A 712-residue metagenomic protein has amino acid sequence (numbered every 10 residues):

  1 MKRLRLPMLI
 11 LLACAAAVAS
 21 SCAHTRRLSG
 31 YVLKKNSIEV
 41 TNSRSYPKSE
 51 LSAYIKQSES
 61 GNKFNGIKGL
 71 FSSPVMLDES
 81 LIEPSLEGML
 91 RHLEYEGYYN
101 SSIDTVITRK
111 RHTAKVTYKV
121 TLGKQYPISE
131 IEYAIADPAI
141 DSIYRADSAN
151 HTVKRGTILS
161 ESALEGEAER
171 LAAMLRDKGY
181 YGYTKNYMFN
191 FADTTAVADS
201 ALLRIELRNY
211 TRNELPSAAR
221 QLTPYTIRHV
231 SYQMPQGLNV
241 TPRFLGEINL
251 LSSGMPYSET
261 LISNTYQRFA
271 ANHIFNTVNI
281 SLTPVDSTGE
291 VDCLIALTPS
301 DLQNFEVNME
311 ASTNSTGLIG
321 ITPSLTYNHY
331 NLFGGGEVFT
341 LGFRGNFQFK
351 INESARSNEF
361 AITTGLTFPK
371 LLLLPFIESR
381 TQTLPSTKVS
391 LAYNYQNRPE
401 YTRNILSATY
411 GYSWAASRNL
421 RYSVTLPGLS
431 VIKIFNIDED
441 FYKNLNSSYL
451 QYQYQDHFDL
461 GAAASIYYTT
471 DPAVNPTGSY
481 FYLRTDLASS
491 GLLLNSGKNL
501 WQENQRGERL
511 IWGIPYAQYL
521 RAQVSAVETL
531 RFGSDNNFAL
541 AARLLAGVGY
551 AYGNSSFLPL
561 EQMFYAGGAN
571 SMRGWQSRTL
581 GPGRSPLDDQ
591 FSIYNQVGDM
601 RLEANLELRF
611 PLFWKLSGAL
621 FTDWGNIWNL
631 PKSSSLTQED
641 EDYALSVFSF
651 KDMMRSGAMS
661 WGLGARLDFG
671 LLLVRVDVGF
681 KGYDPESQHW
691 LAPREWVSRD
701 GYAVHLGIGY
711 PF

Functional and structural regions predicted by a protein language model:
M1-S37, L544, Y710-F712: Bacterial Sec-dependent N-terminal signal peptides
K2-R5, Y482, L510, R521 (+5 more regions): In a subset of proteins, long, contiguous C-terminal domains/tails are tracked
C22-N272, T277-T283, E290, F376 (+1 more regions): Interaction-mediating elements
N42, V120-K124, I135-D137, I205-T211 (+12 more regions): Flexible glycine-/small-residue-rich
A139-R145, S258-Y482, R573-G574, L580 (+3 more regions): Gram-negative/organellar outer-membrane beta-barrel architecture
A311-S312, H329-N331, G345-Q348, L636-F669: Strand-loop-strand
S312-G317, T425-F610, L620-W624, W628-F650: C-terminal outer-membrane beta-barrel translocator/porin domains of Gram-negative envelope proteins and their
